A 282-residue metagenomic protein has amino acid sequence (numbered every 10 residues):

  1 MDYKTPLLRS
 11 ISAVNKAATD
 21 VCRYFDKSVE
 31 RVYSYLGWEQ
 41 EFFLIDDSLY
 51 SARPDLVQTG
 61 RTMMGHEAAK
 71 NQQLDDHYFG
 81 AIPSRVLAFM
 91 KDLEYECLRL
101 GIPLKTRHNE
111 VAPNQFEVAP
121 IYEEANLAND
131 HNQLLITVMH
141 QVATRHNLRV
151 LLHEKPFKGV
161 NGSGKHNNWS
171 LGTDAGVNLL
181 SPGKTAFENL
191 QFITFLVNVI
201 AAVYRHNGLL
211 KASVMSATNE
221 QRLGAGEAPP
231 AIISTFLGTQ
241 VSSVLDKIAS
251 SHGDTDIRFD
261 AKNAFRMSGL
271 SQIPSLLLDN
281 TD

Functional and structural regions predicted by a protein language model:
M1-L152, F157-D282: Glycine-rich, acidic/polar active-site loops that bind/position phosphate-bearing ligands
